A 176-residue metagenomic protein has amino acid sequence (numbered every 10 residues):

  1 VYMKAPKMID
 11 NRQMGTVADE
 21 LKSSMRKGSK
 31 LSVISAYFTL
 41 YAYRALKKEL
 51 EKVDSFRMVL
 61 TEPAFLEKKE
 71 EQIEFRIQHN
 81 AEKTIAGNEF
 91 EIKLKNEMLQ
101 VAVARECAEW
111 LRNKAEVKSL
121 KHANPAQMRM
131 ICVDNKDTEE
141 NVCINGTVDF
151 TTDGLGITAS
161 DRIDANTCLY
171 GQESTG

Functional and structural regions predicted by a protein language model:
V1-G176: PLD/PLD-like phosphodiesterase catalytic module centered on the HKD motif
